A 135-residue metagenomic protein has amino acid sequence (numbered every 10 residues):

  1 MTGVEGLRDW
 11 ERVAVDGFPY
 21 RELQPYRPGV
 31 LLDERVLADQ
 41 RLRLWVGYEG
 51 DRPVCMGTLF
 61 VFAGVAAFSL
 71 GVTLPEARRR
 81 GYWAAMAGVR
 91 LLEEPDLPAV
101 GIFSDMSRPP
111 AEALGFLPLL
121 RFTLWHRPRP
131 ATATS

Functional and structural regions predicted by a protein language model:
M1-R12: A short beta-loop-alpha structural element at the N-terminal edge of CoA-dependent acyl/N-acetyltransferase catalytic
R12-Q24: Helix-loop element at the rim of GNAT/NAT acetyltransferase active sites that forms part of the acceptor-substrate
E22-L74: A conserved beta-strand-loop-helix scaffold within acyl/acetyltransferase catalytic domains
W45-G47, L124-R127: Short beta-strand element of the conserved SAM-dependent methyltransferase core
V65, L92-D105: Conserved GNAT acetyl-CoA-binding A-motif
S69-E93, P109, A113: Conserved acetyl-CoA-binding loop-helix of GNAT-fold acetyltransferases
A84, D105-F122, P128: Conserved active-site alpha-helix within GNAT-family acetyltransferase domains
P130-S135: Actinobacteria-biased recognition of intrinsically disordered, low-complexity terminal regions
